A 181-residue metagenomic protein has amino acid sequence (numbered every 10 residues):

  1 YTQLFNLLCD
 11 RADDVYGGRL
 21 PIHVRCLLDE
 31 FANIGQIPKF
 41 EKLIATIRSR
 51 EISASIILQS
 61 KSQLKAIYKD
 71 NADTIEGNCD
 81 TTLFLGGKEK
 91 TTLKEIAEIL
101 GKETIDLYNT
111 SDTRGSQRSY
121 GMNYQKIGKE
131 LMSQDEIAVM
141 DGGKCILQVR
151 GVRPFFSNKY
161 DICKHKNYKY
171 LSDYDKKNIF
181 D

Functional and structural regions predicted by a protein language model:
Y1-N123, R153, S157-S172: Conserved P-loop NTPase motor cores
G87-T91, K129-M132, M140: Short coil/turn linker and secondary-structure boundary residues
G121-Q134: Charged, amphipathic alpha-helical segments
M132-H165: P-loop NTPase catalytic cores that bind/hydrolyze ATP
N178-D181: A short, charged
